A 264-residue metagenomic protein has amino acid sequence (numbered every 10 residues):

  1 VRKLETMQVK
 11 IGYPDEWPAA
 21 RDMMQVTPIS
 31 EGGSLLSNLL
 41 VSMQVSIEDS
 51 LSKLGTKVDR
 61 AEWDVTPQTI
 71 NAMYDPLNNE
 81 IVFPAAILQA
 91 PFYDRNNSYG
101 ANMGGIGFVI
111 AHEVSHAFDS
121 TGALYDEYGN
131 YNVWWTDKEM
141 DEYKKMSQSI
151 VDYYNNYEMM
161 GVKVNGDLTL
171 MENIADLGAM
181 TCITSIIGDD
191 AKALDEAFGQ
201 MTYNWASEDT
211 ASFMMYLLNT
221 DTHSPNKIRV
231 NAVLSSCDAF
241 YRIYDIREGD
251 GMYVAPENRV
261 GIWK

Functional and structural regions predicted by a protein language model:
V1-K264: Intrinsically disordered, low-complexity linker/terminal regions across diverse proteins
